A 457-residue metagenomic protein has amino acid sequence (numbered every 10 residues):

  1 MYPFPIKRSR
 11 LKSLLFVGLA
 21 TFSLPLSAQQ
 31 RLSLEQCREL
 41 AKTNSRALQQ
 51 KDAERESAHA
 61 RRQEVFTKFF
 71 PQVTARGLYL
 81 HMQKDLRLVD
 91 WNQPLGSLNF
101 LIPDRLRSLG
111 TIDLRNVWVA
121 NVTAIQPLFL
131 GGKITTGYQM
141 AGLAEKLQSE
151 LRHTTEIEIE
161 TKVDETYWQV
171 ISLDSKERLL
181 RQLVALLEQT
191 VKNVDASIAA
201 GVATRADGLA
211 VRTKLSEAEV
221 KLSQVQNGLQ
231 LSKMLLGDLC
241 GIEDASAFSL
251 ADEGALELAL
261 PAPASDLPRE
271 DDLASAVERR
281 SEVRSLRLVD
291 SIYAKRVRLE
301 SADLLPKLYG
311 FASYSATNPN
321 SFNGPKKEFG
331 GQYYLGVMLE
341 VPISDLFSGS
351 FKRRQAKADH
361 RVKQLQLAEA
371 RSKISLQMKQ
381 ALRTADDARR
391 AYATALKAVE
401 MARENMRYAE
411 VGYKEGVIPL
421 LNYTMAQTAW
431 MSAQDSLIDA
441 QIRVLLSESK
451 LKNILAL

Functional and structural regions predicted by a protein language model:
M1-T43, D85-L106, N227-D271, K452-L457: Terminal intrinsically disordered/low-complexity segments used for targeting and assembly
Y2, A60, R152-S275, T384 (+3 more regions): Periplasmic alpha-helical coiled-coil/stalk elements that build and connect Gram-negative outer-membrane
A28-D85, L128, D244, L250-S291 (+2 more regions): Bacterial Sec-pathway N-terminal export signals of envelope proteins
C37, N44, K51, P127 (+23 more regions): Amphipathic alpha-helical coiled-coil segments and their boundaries
Q49-A53, F66-T67, T111-L114, L128-E156 (+6 more regions): Sec/SRP-type N-terminal targeting helices
A53, T67, E217-I242, V399-L457: Short segments within alpha-helical structural elements
R76-T123, G254-S265, R298, F311-V341 (+1 more regions): Small/polar, glycine/serine/threonine/aspartate-rich low-complexity segments that form flexible
